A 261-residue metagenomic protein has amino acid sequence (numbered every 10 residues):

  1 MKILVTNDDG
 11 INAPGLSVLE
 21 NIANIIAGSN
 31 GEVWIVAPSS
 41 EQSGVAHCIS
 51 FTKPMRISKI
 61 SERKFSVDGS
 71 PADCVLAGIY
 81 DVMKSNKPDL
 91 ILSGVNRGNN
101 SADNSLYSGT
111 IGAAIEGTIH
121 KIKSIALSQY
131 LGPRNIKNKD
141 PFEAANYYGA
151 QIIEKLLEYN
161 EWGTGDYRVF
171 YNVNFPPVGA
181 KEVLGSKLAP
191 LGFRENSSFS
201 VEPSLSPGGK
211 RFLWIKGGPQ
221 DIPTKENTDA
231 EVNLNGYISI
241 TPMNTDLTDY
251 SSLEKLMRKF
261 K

Functional and structural regions predicted by a protein language model:
I3, S17-Y80, S85-K87: A cross-family phosphate/adenosyl-ligand binding-site feature
D9-S17, S206-G208: Short acidic, Gly/Ser-rich segments with clustered Asp/Glu that frequently serve as metal-coordination loops in enzyme
G28, Y80-S85, G112-K123: Alpha-helix C-terminal capping segments
N99-S108: Glycine/threonine-rich flexible loop motifs
S108-A114, P141-Y159: Active-site glycine-rich loop that binds ribose-phosphate moieties when present
T118-P141: Glycine-rich phosphate/pyrophosphate-binding loops and their adjacent beta-strand/loop elements at enzyme active sites
L157-D166, F170-K261: C-terminal accessory domains and tails appended to enzymatic cores
